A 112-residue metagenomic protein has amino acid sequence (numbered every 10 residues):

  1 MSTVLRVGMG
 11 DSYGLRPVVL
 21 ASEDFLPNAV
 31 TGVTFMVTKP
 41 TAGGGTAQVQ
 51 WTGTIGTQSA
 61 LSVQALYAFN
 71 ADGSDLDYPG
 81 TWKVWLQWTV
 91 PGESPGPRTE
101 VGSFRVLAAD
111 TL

Functional and structural regions predicted by a protein language model:
M1-L112: Contiguous segments within soluble domain cores/interaction surfaces
